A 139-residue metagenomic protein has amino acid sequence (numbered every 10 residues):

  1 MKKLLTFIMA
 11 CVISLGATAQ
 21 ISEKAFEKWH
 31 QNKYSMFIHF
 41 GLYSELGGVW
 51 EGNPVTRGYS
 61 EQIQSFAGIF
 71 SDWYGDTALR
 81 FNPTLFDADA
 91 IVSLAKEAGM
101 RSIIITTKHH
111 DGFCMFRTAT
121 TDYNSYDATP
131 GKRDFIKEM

Functional and structural regions predicted by a protein language model:
M1-K2, N32: Generic cytosolic/nucleocytoplasmic N-terminal low-complexity/intrinsically disordered segments
K2-A10: Sec-dependent signal peptide recognition, specifically the positively charged N-region followed immediately by
M9-T18: Hydrophobic h-region of N-terminal signal peptides that target proteins for export in Gram-negative bacteria
A19-M139: Mature catalytic domains of secreted/periplasmic carbohydrate-active enzymes
